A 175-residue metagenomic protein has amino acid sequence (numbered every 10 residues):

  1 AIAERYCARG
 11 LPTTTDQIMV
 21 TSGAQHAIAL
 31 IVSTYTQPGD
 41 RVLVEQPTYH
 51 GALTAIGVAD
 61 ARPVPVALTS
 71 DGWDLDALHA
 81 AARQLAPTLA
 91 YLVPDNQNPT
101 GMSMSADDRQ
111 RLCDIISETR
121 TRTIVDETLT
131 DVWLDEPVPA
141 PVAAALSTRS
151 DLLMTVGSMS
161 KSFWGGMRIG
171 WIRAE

Functional and structural regions predicted by a protein language model:
A1-T119, D131-S150: Conserved core of the PLP fold type I
V44, V125-D126: Hydrophobic residues in beta-strands of the RecA-like P-loop NTPase core, especially within AAA+ ATPase
P47, T128, M159: Anionic group-transfer/hydrolysis microenvironments
P65, I124-V125: Short hydrophobic alpha-helical runs that function as membrane-insertion/retention elements
P87-L89, R122, M154, I169: Short, Asp-centered acidic motifs that coordinate Mg2+ and/or phosphate in catalytic or ligand-binding sites
D131, A144-E175: Active-site PLP attachment segment
